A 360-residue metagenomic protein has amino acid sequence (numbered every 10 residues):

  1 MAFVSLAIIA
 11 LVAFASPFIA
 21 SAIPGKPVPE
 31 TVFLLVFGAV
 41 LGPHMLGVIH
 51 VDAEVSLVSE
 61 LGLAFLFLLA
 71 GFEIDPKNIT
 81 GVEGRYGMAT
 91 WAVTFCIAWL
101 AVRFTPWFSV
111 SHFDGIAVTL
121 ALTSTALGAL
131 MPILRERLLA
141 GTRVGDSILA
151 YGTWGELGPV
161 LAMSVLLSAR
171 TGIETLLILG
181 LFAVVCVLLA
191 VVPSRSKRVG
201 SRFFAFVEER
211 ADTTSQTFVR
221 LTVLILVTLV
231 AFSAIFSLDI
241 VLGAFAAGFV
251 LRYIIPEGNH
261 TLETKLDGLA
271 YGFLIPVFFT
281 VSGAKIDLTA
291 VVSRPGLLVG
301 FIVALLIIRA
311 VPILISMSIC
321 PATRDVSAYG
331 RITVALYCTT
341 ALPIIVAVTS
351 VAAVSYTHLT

Functional and structural regions predicted by a protein language model:
M1-A2, I49-S59, H112-T119, T171-L181 (+1 more regions): Interfacial loop-to-helix junctions that mark the boundaries of transmembrane helices in multi-pass membrane
S5-F18, D75-F108, H112-G115, T119 (+3 more regions): Entry/N-cap segments of selected transmembrane alpha helices and their immediately preceding amphipathic helices
I23-K26, V40-Y86, F204-G300: Membrane-interface junctions of multi-pass transporters
V32-P43, A89-A101, A150-M163, R210-T228 (+2 more regions): Small-residue-rich segments of transmembrane alpha-helices in multi-pass membrane proteins, especially helix faces
I97-A101, L122-S147, T153-L161, I308-S316 (+1 more regions): Short helical (or helix-break) motifs at transmembrane helix termini and adjacent helical loops in multi-pass membrane
L157-I173, F232, K285-V292, V348-S355: Transmembrane helix-loop junctions at the membrane interface of multipass transporters and ion channels
I255-T264, A310-T333: Alpha-helical transmembrane segments
T357-T360: Conserved small/polar residues in nucleotide/adenosyl-binding loops
